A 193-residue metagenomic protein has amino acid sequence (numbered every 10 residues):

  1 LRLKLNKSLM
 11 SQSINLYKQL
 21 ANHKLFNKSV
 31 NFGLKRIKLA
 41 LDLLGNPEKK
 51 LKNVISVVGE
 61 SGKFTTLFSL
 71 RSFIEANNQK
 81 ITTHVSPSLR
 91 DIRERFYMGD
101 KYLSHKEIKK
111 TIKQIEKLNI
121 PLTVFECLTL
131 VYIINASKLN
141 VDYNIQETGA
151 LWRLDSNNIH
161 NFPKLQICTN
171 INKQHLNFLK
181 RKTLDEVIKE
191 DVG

Functional and structural regions predicted by a protein language model:
N6-G59, S72-Q79, H84: Short functional linear segments
L34, D42-L43, P47-K52, E75-N161 (+2 more regions): ATP-dependent carboxylate-amine ligase catalytic core
K63: Conserved lysine of the Walker
T66-S69: Hydrophobic positions on the alpha1 helix immediately C-terminal to the Walker A/P-loop
K164: Glycine-rich anion/phosphate-binding loop at the beta-strand->alpha-helix junction
I167: Active-site-flanking beta-strand signature of metal-NTP-handling nucleotidyl enzymes and homologous cyclase-like
V192: Active-site-proximal cofactor/substrate-binding loop regions of enzyme domains
